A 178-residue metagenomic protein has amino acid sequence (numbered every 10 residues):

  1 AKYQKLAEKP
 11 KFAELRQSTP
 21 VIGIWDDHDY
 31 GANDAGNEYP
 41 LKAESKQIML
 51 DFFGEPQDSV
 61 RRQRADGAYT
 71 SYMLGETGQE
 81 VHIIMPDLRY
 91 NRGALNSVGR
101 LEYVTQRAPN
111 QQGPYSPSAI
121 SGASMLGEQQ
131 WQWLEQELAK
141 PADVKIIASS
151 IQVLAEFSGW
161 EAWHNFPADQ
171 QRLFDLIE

Functional and structural regions predicted by a protein language model:
A1-E178: Metal-dependent phosphoester/phosphodiester hydrolase catalytic core
